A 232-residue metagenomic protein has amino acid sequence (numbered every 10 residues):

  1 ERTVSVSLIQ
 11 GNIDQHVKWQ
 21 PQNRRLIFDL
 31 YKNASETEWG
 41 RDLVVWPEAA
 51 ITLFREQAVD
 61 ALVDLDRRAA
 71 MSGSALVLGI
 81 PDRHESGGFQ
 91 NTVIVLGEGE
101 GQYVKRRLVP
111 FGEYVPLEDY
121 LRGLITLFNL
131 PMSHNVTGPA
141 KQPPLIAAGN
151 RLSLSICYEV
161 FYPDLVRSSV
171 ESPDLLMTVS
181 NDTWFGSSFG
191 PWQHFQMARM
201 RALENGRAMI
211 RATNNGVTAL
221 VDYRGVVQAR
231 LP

Functional and structural regions predicted by a protein language model:
E1-P232: Enzyme catalytic cores with a strong preference for nitrogen-chemistry domains
